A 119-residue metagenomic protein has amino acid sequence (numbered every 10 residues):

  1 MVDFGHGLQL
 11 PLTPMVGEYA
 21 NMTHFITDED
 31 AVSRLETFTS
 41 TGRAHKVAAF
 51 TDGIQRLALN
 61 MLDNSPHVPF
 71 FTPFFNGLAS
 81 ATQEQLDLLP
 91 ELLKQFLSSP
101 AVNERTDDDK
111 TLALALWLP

Functional and structural regions predicted by a protein language model:
M1-G5: Conserved catalytic micro-motifs used in adenylation/nucleotidyl-transfer and phosphoryl/amide- and methyl-transfer
H6-G7, R43: Short glycine/proline-enriched coil/turn segments at helix->beta-strand junctions
L8-P11, P66: Compositionally biased, intrinsically disordered/low-complexity regions enriched for serine, proline and threonine
L10-P11, V16-T39: Active-site glycine-rich loop that binds ribose-phosphate moieties when present
D30-P119: C-terminal catalytic subdomain
